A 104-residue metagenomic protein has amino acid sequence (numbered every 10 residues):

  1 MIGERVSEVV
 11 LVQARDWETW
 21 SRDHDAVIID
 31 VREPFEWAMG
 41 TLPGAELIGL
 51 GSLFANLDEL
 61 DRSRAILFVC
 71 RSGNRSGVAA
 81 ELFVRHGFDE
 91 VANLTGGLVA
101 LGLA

Functional and structural regions predicted by a protein language model:
M1-V27, E33-A65, N74-A104: Rhodanese-like catalytic fold shared by cysteine-dependent sulfurtransferases and DSP/PTP-type phosphatases
V69: Short, surface-exposed ligand- or partner-binding patches at beta-edge/loop junctions that are enriched in aromatics
